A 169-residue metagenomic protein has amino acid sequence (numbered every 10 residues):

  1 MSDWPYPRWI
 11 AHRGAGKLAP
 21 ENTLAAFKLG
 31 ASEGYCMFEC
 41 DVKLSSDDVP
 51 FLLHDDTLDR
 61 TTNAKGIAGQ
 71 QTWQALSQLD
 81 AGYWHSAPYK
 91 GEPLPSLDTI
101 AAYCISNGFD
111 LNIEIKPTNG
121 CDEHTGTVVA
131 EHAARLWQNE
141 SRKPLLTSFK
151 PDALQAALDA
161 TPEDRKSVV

Functional and structural regions predicted by a protein language model:
M1-V169: Phosphate-group recognition and catalysis centered on beta-loop-alpha active-site segments
